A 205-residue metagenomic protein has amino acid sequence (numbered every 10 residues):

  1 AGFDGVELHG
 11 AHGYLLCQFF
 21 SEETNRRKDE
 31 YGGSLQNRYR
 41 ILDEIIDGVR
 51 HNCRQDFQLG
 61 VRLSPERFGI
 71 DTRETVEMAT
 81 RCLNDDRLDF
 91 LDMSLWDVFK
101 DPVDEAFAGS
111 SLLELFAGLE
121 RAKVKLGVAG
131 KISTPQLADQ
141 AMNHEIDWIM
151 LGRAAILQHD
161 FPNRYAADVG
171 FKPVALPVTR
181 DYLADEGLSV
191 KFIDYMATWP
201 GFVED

Functional and structural regions predicted by a protein language model:
A1-D205: Flavin-dependent oxidoreductase catalytic cores
